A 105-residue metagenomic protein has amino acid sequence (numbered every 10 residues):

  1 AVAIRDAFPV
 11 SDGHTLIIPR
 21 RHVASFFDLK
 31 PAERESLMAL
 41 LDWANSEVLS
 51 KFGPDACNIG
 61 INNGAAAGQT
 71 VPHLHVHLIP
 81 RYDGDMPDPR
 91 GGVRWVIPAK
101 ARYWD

Functional and structural regions predicted by a protein language model:
A1-D105: HIT superfamily nucleotide-processing domains
